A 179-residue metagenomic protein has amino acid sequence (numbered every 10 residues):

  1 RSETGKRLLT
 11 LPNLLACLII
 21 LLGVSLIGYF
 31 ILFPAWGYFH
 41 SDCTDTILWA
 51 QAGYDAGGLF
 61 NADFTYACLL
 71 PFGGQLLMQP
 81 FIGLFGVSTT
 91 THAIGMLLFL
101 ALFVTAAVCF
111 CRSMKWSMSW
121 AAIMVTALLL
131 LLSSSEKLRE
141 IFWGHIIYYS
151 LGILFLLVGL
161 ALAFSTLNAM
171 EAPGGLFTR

Functional and structural regions predicted by a protein language model:
E3-I19, S117-M118: N-terminal membrane topogenic signal
L11-F39: Transmembrane signal-anchor helices characteristic of membrane glycosylation enzymes that use polyprenol
C17-L21, I94-W120, V158-L162: Transmembrane-helix motifs of polytopic, lipid-linked glycan transferases
L32-S41, Y54-Q79, T89-T90: Membrane-proximal lumenal/periplasmic loop motifs of glycosylation machinery
T46, H92-F99, H145-L156: Alpha-helical transmembrane segments of polytopic membrane proteins
G58, L76-L98, F103, M114-W116: Juxtamembrane segments of multi-pass membrane glycosylation machinery that transfer sugars from lipid-linked donors
A67, P71, M118-L167: Membrane-interface micro-motifs in multi-pass membrane enzymes
S165-R179: Short hydrophobic alpha-helices at membrane interfaces in multi-pass membrane enzymes
